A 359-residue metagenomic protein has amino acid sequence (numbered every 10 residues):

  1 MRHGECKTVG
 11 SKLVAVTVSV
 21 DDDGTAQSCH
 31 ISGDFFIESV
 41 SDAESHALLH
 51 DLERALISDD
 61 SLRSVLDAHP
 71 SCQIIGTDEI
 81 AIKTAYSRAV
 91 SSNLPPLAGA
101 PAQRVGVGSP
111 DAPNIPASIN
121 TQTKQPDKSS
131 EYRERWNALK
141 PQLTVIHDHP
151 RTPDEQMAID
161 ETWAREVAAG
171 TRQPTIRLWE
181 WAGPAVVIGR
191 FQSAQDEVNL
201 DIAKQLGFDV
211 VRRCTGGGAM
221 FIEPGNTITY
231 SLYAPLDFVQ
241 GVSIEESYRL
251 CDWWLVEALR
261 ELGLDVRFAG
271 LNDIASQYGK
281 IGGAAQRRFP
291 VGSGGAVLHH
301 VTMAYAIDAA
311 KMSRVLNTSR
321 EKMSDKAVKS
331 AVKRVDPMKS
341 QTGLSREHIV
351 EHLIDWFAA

Functional and structural regions predicted by a protein language model:
M1-A26, F268-A275, G279-A284, R288-V291: Structured beta-strand/loop patches that form or line metal/cofactor-binding pockets in enzymes
M1-L13, T77-D201, Q205, R213 (+2 more regions): Active-site loop/lid in soluble adenylation, ligation, and acyl-transfer enzymes
G10-L97, M338: Active-site- and interface-proximal helix/loop "cap" or "latch" segments in soluble metabolic and energy-transducing
D34-I37, A234-Q240, Q341-L344: A generic structural motif
G218-F238, M323-K339: Residues forming anionic-ligand binding surfaces in small-molecule and nucleic-acid pockets of primarily soluble enzymes
T227-I274: Contiguous, small/hydrophobic- and glycine-enriched helical/loop subdomains that border and often "cap" functional
G279-G343: Catalytic cores of processing enzymes, dominated by hydrolases/peptidases, characterized by acidic/His-rich
